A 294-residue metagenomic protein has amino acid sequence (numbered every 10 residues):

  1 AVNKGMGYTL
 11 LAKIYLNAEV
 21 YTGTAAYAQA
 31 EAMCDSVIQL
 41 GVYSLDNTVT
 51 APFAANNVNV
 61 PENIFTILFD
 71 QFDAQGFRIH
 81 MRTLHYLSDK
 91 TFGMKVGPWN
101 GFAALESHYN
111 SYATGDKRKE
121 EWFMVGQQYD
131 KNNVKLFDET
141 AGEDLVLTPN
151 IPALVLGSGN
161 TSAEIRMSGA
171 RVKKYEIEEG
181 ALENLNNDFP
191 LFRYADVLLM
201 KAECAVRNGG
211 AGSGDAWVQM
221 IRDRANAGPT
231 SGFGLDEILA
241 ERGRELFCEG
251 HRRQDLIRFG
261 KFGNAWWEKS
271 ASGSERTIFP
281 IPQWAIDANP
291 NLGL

Functional and structural regions predicted by a protein language model:
A1-G7, T50-P52, S231: A glycine-rich, coil/turn loop motif that links secondary-structure elements
A1-I38, F65, D116, D188-I221 (+1 more regions): Extended, hydrophobic/aromatic-rich amphipathic alpha-helical segments that build helical scaffolds
T24, L40-V49, K119-E120, T230-S231 (+1 more regions): Acidic/polar loop patches that form or flank catalytic/metal-binding clefts of enzymes that bind anionic ligands
C34, G41, A225-G228: Alpha-helical junction/boundary sensor with strong preference for TPR arrays
L45, F53, F65, Y112 (+4 more regions): Short clusters of hydrophobic/aromatic residues that line enzyme substrate/ligand-binding pockets
F53-H108, N184, F189-L191, D215 (+2 more regions): Long, intrinsically disordered, low-complexity segments
Y112-R193: Flexible, polar/acidic helix-loop-strand segments at domain edges
